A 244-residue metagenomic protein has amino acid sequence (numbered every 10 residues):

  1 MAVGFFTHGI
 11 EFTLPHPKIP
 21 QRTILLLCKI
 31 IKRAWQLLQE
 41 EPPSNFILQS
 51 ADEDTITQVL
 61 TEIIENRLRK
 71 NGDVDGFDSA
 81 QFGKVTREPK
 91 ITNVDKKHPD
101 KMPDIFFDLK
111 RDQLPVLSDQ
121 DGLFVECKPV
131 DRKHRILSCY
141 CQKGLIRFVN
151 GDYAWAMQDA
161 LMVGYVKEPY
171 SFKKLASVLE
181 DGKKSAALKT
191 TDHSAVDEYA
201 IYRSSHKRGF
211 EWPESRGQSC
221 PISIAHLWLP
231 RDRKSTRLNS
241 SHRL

Functional and structural regions predicted by a protein language model:
M1-N66: Charged, often low-complexity linker/regulatory segments
L68-D75, K110-L117, D152-W155: Alpha-helix termini
D78-L117: Active-site metal-binding core of divalent-cation-utilizing nuclease and nuclease-like domains
P103, G217-D232: C-terminal edge-of-domain segments
I105-F107, L123-P129: Conserved catalytic cores of phosphodiester-cleaving nucleases, focusing on short active-site segments
G122-L123, L161: Structural motif
R132-K207, C220: Acidic, metal/cofactor-coordinating or nucleic-acid-engaging core segments within structured domains
K234, L238-L244: Single conserved hydrophobic/aromatic residue that forms the stacking wall/gate of nucleotide- or nucleobase-binding
